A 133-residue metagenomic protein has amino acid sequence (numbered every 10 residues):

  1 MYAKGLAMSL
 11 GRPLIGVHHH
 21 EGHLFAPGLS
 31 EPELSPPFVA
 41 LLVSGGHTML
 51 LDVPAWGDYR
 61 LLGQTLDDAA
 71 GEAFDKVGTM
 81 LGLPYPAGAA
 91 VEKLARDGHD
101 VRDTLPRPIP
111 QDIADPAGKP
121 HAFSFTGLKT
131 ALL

Functional and structural regions predicted by a protein language model:
M1, S30-P32, P54-G57: Short, glycine/charged-enriched secondary-structure capping and boundary segments
M1-V17, G22: Phosphate- and other anionic-substrate recognition elements at nucleic-acid/protein interfaces
K4, M8, L29-S30, T79: Short, well-ordered alpha-helices that flank and scaffold nucleotide-derived cofactor binding pockets
M8, L34-P36, S44-G46: Short, basic and Ser/Thr-rich N-terminal targeting/leader segments
P13, E33, G71: Basic phosphate/pyrophosphate-binding loop/patch that engages nucleotide-derived ligands
P13, P37, P106-P108: Proline-rich low-complexity regions
G16-V39: Conserved phosphate-binding catalytic cores of ATP/NTP-utilizing and phosphoryl-transfer enzymes
L42-V43, L50-L133: A short helix-loop
